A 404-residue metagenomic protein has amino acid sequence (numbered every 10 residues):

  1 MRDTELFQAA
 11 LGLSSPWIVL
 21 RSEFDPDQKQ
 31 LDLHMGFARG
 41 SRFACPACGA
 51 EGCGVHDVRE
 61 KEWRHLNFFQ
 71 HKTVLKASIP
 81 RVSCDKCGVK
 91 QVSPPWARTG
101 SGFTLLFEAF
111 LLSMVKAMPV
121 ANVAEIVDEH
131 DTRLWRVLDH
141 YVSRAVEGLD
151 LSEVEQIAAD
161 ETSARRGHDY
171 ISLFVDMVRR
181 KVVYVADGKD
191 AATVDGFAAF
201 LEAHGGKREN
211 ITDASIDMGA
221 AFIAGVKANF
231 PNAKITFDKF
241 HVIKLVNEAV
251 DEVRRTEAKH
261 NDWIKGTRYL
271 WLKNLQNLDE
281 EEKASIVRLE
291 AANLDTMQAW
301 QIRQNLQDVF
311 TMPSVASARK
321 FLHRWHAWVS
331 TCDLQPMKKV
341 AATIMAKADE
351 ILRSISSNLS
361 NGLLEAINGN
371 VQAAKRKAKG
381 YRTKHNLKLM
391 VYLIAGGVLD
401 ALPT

Functional and structural regions predicted by a protein language model:
M1-V89: Short, conserved DNA-binding cores of transcription-related domains
L33, V123, I344: A residue-level signal for conserved active-site and pocket-lining positions in enzyme catalytic cores
R42, A47, C53, R166-H168 (+6 more regions): Acidic/histidine-rich catalytic cores and adjacent linkers of DNA breakage/strand-transfer/modification proteins
G49-D169, R208-E209, A221, I351-L352: Short, positively charged, Gly/Tyr-enriched micro-motifs that form contact patches at catalytic or ligand/partner
G100-F103, R136, V183-K207: Active-site beta-loop-alpha junctions of metal-dependent nucleic acid enzymes, especially the RNase H-like/DDE
L149-V182, K189-F200: Mobile-element integrase/transposase regions, centering on the N-terminal DNA-binding/Zn-coordinating module
V242-N261: Short alpha-helix plus adjacent loop in nuclease-associated cores
